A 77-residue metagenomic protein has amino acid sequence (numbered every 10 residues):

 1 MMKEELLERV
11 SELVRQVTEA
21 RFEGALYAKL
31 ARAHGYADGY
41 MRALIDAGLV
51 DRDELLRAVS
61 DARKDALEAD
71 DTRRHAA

Functional and structural regions predicted by a protein language model:
M1-A31, D70: N-terminal acidic leader/helix
K3-E4, D53-A77: Charged low-complexity stretches with an acidic bias
E5, S11, E23, L44 (+2 more regions): Small/flexible residues
L7, S11-V14, R42, A47 (+1 more regions): Low-complexity, intrinsically disordered short peptide segments enriched in small/polar/basic residues
V14, R21, M41-I45, R63-A66 (+1 more regions): A structural signal for well-ordered alpha-helices, especially hydrophobic packing surfaces of coiled-coils
